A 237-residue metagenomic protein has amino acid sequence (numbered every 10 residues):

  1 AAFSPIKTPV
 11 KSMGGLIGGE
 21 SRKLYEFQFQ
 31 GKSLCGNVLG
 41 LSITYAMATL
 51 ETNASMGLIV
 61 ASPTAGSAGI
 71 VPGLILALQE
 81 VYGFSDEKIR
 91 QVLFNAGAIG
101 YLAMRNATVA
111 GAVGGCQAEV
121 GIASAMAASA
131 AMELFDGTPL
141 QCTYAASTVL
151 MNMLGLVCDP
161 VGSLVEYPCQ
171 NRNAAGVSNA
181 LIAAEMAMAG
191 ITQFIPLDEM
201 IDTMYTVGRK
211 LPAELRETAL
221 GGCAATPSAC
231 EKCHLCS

Functional and structural regions predicted by a protein language model:
A1-G57, E80, G190, L197-S237: Generic N-terminal targeting/processing segments that precede catalytic cores or assembly contacts
G36-N53, K88-A107, N152-P160: Acidic-glycine-rich active-site phosphate/pyrophosphate-binding loop
T52, Y82-S85, G114, A118 (+1 more regions): Long alpha-helical, hydrophobic tracts
M56-A61, V109-G115, L164-Y167: Active-site-adjacent structural elements in folded domains
M56-L74, C116-A123: Conserved phosphate/anionic-ligand binding catalytic regions in large, soluble enzymes, centered on
P72-F84, A128-D136: Alpha-helical support elements that line or immediately flank enzyme active sites and cofactor-binding pockets
L78, M104, T108-Q117, A123-S124 (+2 more regions): N-terminal glycine-/lysine-enriched basic segments
S124, S129-S237: Functionally critical mobile loop/hinge segments
